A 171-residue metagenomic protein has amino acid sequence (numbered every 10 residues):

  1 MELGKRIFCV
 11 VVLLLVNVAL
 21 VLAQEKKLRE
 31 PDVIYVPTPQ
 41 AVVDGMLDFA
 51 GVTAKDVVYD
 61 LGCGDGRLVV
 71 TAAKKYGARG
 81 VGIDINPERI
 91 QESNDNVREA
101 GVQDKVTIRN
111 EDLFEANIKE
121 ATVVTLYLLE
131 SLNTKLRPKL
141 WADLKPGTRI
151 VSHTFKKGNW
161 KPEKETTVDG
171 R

Functional and structural regions predicted by a protein language model:
C9-A19: Bacterial N-terminal signal peptides
V21-D56: S-adenosyl-L-methionine
K55-G64: Conserved class I S-adenosyl-L-methionine
R67-A78: Conserved SAM-binding loop of SAM-dependent methyltransferases across substrates and taxa, primarily the Class I
R79-D84: Conserved SAM-binding motif I beta-strand of class I
P87-E120: S-adenosyl-L-methionine
K119-K135: A short SAM/SAH-binding and catalytic strip from SAM-dependent methyltransferases
S131-R171: C-terminal substrate-binding/active-site "lid" region of AdoMet-derived donor-dependent transferases
